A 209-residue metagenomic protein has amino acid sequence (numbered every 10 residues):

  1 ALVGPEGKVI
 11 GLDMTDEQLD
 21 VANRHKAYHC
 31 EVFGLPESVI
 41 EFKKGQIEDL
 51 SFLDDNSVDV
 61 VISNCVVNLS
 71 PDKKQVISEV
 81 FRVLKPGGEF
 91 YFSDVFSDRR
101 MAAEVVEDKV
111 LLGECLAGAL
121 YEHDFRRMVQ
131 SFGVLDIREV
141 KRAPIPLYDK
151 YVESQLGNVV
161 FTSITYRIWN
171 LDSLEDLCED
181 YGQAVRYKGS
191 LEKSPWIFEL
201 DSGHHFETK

Functional and structural regions predicted by a protein language model:
A1-D49: Class I SAM-dependent methyltransferase SAM/SAH-binding core
V21, Q75-E79, M128: Short, conserved SAM-binding segment of the class I
E37, E48-V61: A short acidic, Gly/Pro-enriched loop at the edge of an enzyme's catalytic core that lines a small-molecule cofactor
N68-L69: A short His-aromatic
K74-E89: A short glycine-rich, Lys/Arg-flanked "PGG" loop and its adjoining helix->strand segment in the class I
F96-L116: Short, glycine-/aromatic-enriched active-site segment of Class I SAM-dependent methyltransferases
A117-E139: Short alpha-helix
F132-K209: C-terminal lobe and adjacent flexible extensions of AdoMet/dcAdoMet transferase-like proteins
